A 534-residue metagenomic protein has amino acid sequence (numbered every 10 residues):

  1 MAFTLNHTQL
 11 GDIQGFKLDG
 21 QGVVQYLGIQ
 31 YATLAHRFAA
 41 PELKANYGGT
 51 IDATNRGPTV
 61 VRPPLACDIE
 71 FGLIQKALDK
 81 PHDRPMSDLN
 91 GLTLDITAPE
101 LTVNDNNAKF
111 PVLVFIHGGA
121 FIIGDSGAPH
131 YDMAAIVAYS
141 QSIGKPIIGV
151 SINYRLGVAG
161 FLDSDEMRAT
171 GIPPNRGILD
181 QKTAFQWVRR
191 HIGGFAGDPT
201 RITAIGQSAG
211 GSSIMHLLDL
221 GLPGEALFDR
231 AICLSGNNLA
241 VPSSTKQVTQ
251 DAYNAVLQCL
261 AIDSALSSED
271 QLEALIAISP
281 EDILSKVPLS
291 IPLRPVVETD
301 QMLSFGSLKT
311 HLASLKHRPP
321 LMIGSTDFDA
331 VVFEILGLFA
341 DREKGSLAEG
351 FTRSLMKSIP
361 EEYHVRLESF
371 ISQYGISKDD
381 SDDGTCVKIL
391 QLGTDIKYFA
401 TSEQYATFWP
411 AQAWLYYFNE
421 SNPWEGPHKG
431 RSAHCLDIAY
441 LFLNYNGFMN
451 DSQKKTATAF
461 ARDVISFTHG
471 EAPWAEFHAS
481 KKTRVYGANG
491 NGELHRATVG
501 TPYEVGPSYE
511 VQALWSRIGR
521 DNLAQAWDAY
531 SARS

Functional and structural regions predicted by a protein language model:
M1-T170, Q453-T456, E471-A472, S531-S534: Non-catalytic accessory segments of hydrolases
A2, K80, T183-Q186, R190 (+5 more regions): Substrate-access "cap/lid" subdomains that shape and gate the entrance to catalytic or ligand-binding pockets
D105-K109, D163-R176, T183-I205: Gly/Ser-rich "nucleophile elbow"/oxyanion-hole loop immediately N-terminal to the catalytic nucleophile in hydrolases
D105-K109, I123-P129, G160-D165, M215-L217 (+3 more regions): Short, solvent-exposed loop/turn and secondary-structure capping segments
A108-V112, G144-I148, D198-I202, G224-R230 (+2 more regions): Loop/turn elements at helix/coil->beta-strand transitions in domains of secreted/extracellular proteins
A204-Q207, L234: Short beta-strand immediately N-terminal to the catalytic nucleophile in serine-hydrolase-like folds
G211-P223: Short glycine-enriched nucleophile-adjacent loop and the immediately C-terminal alpha-helix near the catalytic center
F399-S534: Mobile gating loops/cap/lid regions near enzyme active sites that modulate substrate access
